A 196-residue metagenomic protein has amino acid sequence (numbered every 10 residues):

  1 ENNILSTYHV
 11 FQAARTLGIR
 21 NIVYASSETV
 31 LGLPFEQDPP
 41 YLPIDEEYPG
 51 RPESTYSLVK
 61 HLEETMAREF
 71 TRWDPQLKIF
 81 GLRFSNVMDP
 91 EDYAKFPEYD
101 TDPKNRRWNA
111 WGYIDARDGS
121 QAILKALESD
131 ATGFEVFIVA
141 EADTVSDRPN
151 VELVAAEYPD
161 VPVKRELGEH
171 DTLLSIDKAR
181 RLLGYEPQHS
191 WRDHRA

Functional and structural regions predicted by a protein language model:
E1-S6, L17, G50, S54 (+2 more regions): Glycine-rich NAD(P)-binding loop of the Rossmann-fold in SDR/ketoreductase-type enzymes
I4-V10, V59-A67, A116-G119: Conserved catalytic Lys-bearing alpha helix of Rossmann-like short-chain dehydrogenase/reductases
Y8-E53: Conserved Rossmann-fold NAD(P)-dependent oxidoreductase catalytic core, especially the SDR/UDP-sugar
S26-S27, G81-N86: Conserved SDR Rossmann-fold cofactor-binding beta-strand/turn motif
Y41-P49, W73, V87-R107, A156-P162: A short C-terminal helix-loop "cap" of Rossmann-like NAD(P)-dependent dehydrogenase/epimerase domains
R51-I79: Active-site Tyr-X1-5-Lys
V87-K104, N109-V136: Alpha-helical substrate-binding/gating segment
R117-A196: C-terminal substrate-binding subdomain of Rossmann-fold SDR/epimerase-dehydratase oxidoreductases
